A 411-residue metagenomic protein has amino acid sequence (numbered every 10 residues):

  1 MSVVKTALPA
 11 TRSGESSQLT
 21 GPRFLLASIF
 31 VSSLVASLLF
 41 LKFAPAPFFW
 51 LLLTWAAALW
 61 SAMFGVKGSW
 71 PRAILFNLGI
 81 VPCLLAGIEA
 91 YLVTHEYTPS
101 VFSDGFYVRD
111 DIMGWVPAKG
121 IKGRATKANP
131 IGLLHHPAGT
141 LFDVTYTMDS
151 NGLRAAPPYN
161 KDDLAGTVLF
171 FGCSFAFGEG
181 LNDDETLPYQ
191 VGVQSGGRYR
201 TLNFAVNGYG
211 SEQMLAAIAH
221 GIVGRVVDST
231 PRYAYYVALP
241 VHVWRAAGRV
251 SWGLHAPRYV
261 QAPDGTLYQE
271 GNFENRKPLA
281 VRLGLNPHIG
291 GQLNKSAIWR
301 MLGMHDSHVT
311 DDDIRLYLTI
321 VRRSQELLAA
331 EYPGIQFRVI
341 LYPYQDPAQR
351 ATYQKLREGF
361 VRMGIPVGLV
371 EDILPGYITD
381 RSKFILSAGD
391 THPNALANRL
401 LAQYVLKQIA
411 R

Functional and structural regions predicted by a protein language model:
M1-T20: Short, intrinsically disordered terminal tails adjacent to the first/last structured region
V3, T20-G21, S387-R411: Histidine-centered active-site loop/cap adjacent to the catalytic His in serine esterases/O-acetyl transfer systems
P22-M63: Membrane-embedded alpha-helical segments of integral membrane proteins
S69-H95: Internal/C-terminal transmembrane anchor helices
E96-Q194, L374-I378, F384, A388 (+1 more regions): Membrane/wall-proximal cationic-aromatic binding patches
T98-M113, P117, S211-H308: Interaction-surface signature
G192, G197, L202-N207, E212 (+1 more regions): Extended hydrophobic/aromatic segments used for targeting, binding, or gating
R232-V243, A297-Y377: Conserved, well-ordered alpha-helix/loop/beta-strand core segments that scaffold catalytic motifs
